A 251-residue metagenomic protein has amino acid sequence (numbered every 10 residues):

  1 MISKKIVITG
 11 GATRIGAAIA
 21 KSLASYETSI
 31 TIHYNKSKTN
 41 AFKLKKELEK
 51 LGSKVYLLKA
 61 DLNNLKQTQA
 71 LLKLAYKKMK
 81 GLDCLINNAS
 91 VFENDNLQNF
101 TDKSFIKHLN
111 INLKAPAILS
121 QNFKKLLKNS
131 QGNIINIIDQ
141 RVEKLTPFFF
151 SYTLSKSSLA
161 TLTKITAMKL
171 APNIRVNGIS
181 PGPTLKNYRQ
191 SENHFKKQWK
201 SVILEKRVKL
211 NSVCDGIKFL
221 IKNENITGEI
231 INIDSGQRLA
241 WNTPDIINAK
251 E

Functional and structural regions predicted by a protein language model:
A12-R14: Conserved glycine-rich cofactor-binding loop
T28-K43: Conserved glycine-rich Rossmann-like NAD(P)H-binding loop of the short-chain dehydrogenase/reductase
K38, K59-A70, D102, N211: The beta1-alpha1 cofactor-binding region of Rossmann-like NAD(H)/NADP(H)-dependent oxidoreductases
N88-E93, G236: Conserved NAD(P)H cofactor-binding loop of Rossmann-fold oxidoreductase domains
N96-L97, T101-L109, Q198: Substrate-binding pocket helix/loop in short-chain dehydrogenase/reductase
N133-A171, P183-T184, Q237-L239: Catalytic loop of short-chain dehydrogenase/reductase
L210-I233, R238-L239, D245: C-terminal substrate-recognition "lid" of short-chain dehydrogenase/reductases
